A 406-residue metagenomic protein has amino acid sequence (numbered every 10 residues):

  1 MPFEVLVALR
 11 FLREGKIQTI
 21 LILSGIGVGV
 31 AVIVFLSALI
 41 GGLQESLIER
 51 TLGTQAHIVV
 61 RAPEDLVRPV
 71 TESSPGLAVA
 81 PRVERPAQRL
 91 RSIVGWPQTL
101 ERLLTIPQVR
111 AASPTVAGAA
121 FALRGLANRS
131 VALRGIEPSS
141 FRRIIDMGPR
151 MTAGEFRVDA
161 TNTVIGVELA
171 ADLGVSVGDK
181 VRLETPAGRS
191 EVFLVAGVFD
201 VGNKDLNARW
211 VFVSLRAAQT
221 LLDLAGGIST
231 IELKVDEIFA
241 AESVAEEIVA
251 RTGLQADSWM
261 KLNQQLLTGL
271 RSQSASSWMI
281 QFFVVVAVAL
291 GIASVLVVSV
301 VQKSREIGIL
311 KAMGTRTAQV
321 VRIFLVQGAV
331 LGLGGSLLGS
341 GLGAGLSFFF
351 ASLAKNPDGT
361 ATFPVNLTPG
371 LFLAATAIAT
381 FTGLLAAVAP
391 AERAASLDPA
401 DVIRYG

Functional and structural regions predicted by a protein language model:
K16-L43, R271-E306, A329-L338, L385: Hydrophobic alpha-helical transmembrane segments of multi-pass inner-membrane transport and secretion
A31-S130: Hydrophobic, regular-secondary-structure patches
E64, L169-A171, V177, R182-S277 (+1 more regions): Mechanotransmission and gating elements of multispan inner-membrane complexes involved in transport and envelope
V70-T71, A87-V94, L123-G125, F141-D146 (+4 more regions): Solvent-exposed, non-transmembrane alpha-helical starts
R89, Q98-L194, T220-L221: Short acidic/glycine-enriched loop/turn elements at secondary-structure junctions
V297, G308-A351, T382, P390: Transmembrane alpha-helical interface segments in multi-pass membrane proteins
L337-A377, V388, E392-L397: Short helix-loop junctions at transmembrane helix boundaries
A395-G406: Short cytosolic juxtamembrane segments of multi-pass membrane proteins
